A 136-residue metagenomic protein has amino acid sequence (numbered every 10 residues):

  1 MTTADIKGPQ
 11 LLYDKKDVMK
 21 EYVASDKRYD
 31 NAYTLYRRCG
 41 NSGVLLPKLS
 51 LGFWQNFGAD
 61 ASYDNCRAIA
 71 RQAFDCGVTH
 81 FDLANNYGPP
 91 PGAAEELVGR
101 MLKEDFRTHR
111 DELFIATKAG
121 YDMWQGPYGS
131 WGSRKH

Functional and structural regions predicted by a protein language model:
M1-F114, Y121-M123: N-terminal binding-site loop/beta-alpha segment at the start of enzyme catalytic domains that lines or forms
W124-H136: Glycine/proline-rich, positively charged, aromatic-decorated active-site loop/lid region on the catalytic face
